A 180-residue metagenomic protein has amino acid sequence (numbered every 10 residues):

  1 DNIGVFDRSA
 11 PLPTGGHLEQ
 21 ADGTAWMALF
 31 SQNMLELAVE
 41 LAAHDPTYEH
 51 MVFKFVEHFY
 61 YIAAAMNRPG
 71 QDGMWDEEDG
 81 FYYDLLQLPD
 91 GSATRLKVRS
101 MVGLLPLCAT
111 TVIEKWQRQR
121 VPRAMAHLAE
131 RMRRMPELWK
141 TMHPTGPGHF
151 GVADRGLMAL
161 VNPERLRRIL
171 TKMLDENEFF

Functional and structural regions predicted by a protein language model:
D1-F180: Acidic, mature catalytic/reactive cores of soluble proteins
